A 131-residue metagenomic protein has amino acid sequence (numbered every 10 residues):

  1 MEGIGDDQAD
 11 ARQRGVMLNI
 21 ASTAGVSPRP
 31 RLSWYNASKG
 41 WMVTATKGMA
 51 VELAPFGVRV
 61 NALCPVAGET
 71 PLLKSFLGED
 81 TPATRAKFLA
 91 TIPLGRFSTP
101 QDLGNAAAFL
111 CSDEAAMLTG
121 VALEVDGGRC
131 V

Functional and structural regions predicted by a protein language model:
S22: Residue(s) in the substrate-gating loop at a strand-loop-helix junction that position the organic substrate next
V26-L32, A37, A54: Active-site "substrate specificity/gating" loop of NAD(P)-dependent dehydrogenases, especially the short-chain
S27, A108, T119-V131: Short C-terminal tail/terminal secondary-structure segment of NAD(P)H-dependent dehydrogenase/reductase domains
S38, T46: Active-site helix of classical SDR
V51-P55, A116: Alpha-helical segment proximal to the catalytic Tyr-Lys
P55, A67-I92: A glycine/serine/threonine-rich, flexible loop-to-helix segment that serves as the NAD(P) cofactor-binding "lid"
R59-E69, C111, E124-D126: Conserved SDR Rossmann-fold cofactor-binding beta-strand/turn motif
I92-L103: A conserved structural motif in NAD(P)-dependent oxidoreductases
